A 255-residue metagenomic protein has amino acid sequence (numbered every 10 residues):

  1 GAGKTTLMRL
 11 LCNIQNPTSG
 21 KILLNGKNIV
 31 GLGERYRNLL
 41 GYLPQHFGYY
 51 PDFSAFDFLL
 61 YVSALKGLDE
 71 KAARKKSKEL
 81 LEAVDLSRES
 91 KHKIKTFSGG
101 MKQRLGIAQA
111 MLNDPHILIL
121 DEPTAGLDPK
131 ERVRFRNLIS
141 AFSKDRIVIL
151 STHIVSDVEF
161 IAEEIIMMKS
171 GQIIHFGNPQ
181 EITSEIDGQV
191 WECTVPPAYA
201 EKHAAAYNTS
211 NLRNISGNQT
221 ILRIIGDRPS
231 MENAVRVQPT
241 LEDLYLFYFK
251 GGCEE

Functional and structural regions predicted by a protein language model:
C12: Helix-to-loop junction immediately C-terminal to a conserved catalytic motif
G20-G31, R35-Y36: Conserved ABC transporter NBD signature motif
L60, A64, K71-E89: Conserved ABC ATPase "signature" region
K93-F97: Conserved ABC ATPase signature
I107: Hydrophobic anchor residue at the start of the ABC signature
L118-D121: Catalytic Walker B motif of ABC-type/P-loop ATPase nucleotide-binding domains
